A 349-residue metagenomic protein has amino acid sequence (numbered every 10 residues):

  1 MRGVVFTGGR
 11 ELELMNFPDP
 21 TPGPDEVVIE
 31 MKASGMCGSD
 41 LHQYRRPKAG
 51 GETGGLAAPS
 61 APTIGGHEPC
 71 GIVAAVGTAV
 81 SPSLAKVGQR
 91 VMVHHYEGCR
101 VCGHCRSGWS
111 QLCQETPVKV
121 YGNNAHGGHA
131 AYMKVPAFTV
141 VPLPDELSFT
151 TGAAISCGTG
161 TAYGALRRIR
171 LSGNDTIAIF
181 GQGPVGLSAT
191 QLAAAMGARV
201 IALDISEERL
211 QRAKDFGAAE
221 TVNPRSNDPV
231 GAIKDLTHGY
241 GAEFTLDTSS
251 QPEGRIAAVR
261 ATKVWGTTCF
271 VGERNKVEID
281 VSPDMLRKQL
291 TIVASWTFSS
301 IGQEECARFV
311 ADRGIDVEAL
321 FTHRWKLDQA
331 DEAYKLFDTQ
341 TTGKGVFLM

Functional and structural regions predicted by a protein language model:
M1, E207, I256-R260, S300-M349: C-terminal hydrophobic helical "lid"/dimerization subdomain of Rossmann-like NAD(P)H-dependent oxidoreductases
P20-S34, A49-G103, P144-E146: Glycine-rich beta-strand-centered segment in the early N-terminal region that forms part of a ligand/cofactor-binding
G23, K86-V87, S172, K263 (+1 more regions): Residue-level recognition of short, solvent-exposed, well-ordered loop/turn junctions that link secondary-structure
P47, S206, R274, F298: Residues in the short beta-alpha loop(s) of Rossmann-like NAD(P)-binding domains
T53-P62, H67, C99-F180: NAD(P)H dinucleotide-binding glycine-rich loop of Rossmann-like/cofactor-binding domains, especially the beta1-alpha1
G88, F138, D145-S226, G231: Mid-domain Rossmann-like dinucleotide-binding core that forms the NAD(H)/NADP(H) cofactor-binding site
I169-L171, Q211, D215-T291: Glycine-rich cofactor phosphate-binding loops and adjacent beta1-alpha1 units of small-molecule cofactor enzyme domains
